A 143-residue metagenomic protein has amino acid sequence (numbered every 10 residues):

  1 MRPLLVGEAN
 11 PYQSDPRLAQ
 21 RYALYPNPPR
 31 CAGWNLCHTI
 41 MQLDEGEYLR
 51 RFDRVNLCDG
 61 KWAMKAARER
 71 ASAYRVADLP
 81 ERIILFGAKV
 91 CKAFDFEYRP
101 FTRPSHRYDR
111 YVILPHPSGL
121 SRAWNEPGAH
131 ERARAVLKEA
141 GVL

Functional and structural regions predicted by a protein language model:
M1-T102, H106-A123, P127, E131-L143: A polyanion-binding, active-site-adjacent surface
